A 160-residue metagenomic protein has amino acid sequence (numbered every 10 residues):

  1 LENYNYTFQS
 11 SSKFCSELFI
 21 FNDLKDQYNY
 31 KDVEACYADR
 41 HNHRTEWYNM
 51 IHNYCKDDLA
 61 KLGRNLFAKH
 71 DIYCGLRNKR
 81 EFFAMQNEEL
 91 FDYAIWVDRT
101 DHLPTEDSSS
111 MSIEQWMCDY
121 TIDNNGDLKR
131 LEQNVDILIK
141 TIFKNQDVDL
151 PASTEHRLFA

Functional and structural regions predicted by a protein language model:
L1-Y6: A conserved segment at the C-terminal end of the G1
Q9, Y93-I95, Y120-I122: Hydrophobic/aromatic beta-strand patches that form the interior of the parallel beta-sheet core in alpha/beta enzyme
S10-D71, R77: ATP-dependent small-molecule kinase phosphotransfer cores that center on conserved nucleotide phosphate-binding segments
S12, V97-D98, N125-G126: Residues at the C-termini of beta-strands that transition into short coil/loop
L18-N22, H102-S112, R130-N134: Short, charged, surface-exposed secondary-structure boundary motifs
G63-S112: ATP-dependent NMP and nucleoside kinases share a basic, alpha-helical "lid"
C118-R130: Phosphate-binding beta-loop-alpha motif at adenosine-nucleotide cofactor sites
E132-A160: Charged phosphate-binding loop/patch that engages nucleotide di/tri-phosphates or the phosphate backbone of nucleic
